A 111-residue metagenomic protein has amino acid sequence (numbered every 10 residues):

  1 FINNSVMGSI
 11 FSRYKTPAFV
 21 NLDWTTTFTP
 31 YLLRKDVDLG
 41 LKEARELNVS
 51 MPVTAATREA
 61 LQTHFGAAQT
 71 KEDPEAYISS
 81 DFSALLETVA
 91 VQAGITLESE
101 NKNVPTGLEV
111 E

Functional and structural regions predicted by a protein language model:
F1-L85: Helical "substrate-binding/catalytic lid" subdomain of Rossmann-like NAD(P)-dependent dehydrogenases/reductases
G66-E111: NAD(P)-dependent dehydrogenase/reductase Rossmann-like domain
